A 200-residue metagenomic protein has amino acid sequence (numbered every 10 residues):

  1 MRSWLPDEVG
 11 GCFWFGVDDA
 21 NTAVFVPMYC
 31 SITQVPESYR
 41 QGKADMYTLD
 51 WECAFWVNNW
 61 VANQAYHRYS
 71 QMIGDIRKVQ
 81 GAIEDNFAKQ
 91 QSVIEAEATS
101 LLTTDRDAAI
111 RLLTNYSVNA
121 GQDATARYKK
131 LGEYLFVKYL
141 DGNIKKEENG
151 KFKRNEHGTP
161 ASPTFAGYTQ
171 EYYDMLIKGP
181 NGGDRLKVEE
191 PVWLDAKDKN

Functional and structural regions predicted by a protein language model:
M1-N200: C-terminus-biased signal that marks the final domain/tail of proteins
